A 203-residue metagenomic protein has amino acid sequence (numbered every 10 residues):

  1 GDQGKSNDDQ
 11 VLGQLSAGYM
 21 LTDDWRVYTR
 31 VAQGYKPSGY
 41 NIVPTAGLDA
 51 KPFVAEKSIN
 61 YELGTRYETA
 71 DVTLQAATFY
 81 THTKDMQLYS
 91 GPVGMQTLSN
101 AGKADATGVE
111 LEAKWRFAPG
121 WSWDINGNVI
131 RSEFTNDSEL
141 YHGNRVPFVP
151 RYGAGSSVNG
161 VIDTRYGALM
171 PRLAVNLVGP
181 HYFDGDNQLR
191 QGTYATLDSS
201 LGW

Functional and structural regions predicted by a protein language model:
G1, G13, V27, L74-A76 (+4 more regions): Transmembrane beta-strands of outer-membrane beta-barrel proteins
G1, G39-L48, M86-G94, I130 (+2 more regions): Outer-membrane beta-barrel translocator domains and adjoining extracellular loop/strand segments of Gram-negative
G1-T22, L48: Signature of Gram-negative outer-membrane beta-barrel scaffolds
N7-V11, K57-Y61, E68-A70, D105-V109 (+3 more regions): Residues that define the transmembrane beta-barrel architecture of outer-membrane proteins
D9, G18-M20, A55, T65-Y67 (+3 more regions): Residue-level signature of outer-membrane beta-barrel architecture
Q14-S16, P52, E62-G64, A77 (+5 more regions): Outer-membrane beta-barrel architecture
M20, R26-G34, V54-V109, N128 (+1 more regions): Membrane-embedded beta-barrel scaffold of Gram-negative outer-membrane proteins
Y80-H82, S99-G185: Gram-negative outer-membrane beta-barrel transporters
